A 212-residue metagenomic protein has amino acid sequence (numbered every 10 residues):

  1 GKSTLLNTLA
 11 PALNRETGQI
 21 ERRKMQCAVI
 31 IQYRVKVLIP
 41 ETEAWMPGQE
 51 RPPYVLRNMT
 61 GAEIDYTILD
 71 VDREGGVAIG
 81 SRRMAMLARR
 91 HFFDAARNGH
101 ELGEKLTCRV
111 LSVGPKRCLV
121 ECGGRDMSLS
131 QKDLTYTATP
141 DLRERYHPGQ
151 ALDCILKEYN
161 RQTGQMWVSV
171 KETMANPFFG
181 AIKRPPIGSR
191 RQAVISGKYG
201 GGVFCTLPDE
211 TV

Functional and structural regions predicted by a protein language model:
G1-V212: Single-stranded RNA-binding regions, centering on S1/OB-family and related RNA-binding modules
